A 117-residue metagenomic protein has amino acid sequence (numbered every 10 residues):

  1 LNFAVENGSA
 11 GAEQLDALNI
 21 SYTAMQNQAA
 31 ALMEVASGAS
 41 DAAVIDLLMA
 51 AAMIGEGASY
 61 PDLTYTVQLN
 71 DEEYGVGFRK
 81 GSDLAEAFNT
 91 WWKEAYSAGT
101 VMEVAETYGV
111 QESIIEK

Functional and structural regions predicted by a protein language model:
L1-E13: A conserved helix-loop-strand patch within extracytoplasmic ligand-binding domains of the periplasmic binding
N2, A39, E112: Conserved functional loop/turn residues at catalytic and ligand-binding sites
N2-A4, S21, G75-G77, V104: Soluble periplasmic/extracytoplasmic beta-strand elements of cell-envelope proteins
N7-A10, T23-S37, D71-E72: Short helix-initiation/N-cap motifs at beta->coil->alpha
A10-T23, D62-T64, A87-K117: Ligand-binding clefts/hinges and TM-proximal coupling segments of bilobed small-molecule sensing domains
D16-L18, A29-V44, L48-M49, E56: Short helices/loops that flank or line small-molecule/ion binding pockets
V35, A43, V76, F88 (+1 more regions): Residue-level signal for nonpolar/aromatic packing positions in well-ordered secondary structure
L47, A51-K93, Q111-K117: Periplasmic-binding protein-like
